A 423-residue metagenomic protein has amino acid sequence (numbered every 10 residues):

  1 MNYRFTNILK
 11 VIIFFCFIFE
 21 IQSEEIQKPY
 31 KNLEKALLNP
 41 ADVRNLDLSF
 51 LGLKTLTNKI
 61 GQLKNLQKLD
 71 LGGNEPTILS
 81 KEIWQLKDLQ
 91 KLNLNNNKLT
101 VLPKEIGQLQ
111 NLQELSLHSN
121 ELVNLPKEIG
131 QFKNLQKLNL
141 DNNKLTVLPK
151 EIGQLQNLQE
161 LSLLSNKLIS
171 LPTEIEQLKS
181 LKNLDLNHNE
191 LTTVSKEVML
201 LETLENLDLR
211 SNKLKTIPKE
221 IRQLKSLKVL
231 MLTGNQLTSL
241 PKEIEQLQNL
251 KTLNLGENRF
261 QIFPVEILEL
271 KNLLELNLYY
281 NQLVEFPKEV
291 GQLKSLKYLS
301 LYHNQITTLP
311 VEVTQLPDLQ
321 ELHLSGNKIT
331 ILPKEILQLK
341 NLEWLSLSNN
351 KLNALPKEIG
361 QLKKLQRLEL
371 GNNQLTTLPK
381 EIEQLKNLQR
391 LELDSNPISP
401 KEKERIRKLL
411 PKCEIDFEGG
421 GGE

Functional and structural regions predicted by a protein language model:
M1-Q67, S395-E423: N-terminal capping/linker segments that flank leucine-rich repeat
Y3-F5, F14-F19, F132, F260-F263 (+4 more regions): Aromatic (phenylalanine/tyrosine) cluster motif
E34, L56-K59, L79-E82, L102-K104 (+13 more regions): The feature encodes a structural signal of leucine-rich repeats
P40, Q62-L66, W84-L89, G107-N111 (+13 more regions): Leucine-rich repeat
R44-L48, L69-L71, L89-L94, Q113-L117 (+13 more regions): Conserved hydrophobic beta-strand positions in leucine-rich repeat
K91, V101, Q110-E114, N134-K137 (+5 more regions): Periodic short-repeat tracts
Q338, E343-K401: Ankyrin-repeat and related helical/solenoid repeat scaffolds used for protein-protein interactions
